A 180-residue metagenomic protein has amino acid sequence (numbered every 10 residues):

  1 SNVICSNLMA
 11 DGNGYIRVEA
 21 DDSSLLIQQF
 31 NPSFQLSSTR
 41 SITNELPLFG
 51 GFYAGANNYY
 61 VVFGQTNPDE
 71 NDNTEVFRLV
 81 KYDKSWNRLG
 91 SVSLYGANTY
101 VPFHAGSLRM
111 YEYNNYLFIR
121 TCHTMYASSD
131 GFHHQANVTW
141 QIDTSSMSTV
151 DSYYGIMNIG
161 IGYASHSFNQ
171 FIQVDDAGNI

Functional and structural regions predicted by a protein language model:
S1, Q35-I42, R88-Y100, S148-I161: A short beta-strand motif characteristic of beta-propeller blades
N2-M9, E45-G55, T99-M110, M157-A177: Repeated scaffold domains used in trafficking and secretory/extracellular systems, primarily beta-propellers
G12-R17, N57-V62, N115-R120, A177-I180: Entry beta-strands of beta-propeller and related beta-repeat scaffolds
D21-S24, Q65-N71, T124-D130: Short glycine/acidic-enriched loop and turn motifs that connect beta-strands
I27-F30, T74-W86, F132-M147: Beta-propeller blade signature
L36-P68, E75, L94-N98: Blade-loop segments of beta-propeller domains
T74-R78, R88-Y113, T121-S128, H133-Q135 (+1 more regions): Asp-box/WD-like beta-propeller blade repeats and closely related beta-sheet repeat scaffolds
R120-I180: Acidic, serine/threonine- and glycine-rich low-complexity intrinsically disordered segments that serve as flexible
